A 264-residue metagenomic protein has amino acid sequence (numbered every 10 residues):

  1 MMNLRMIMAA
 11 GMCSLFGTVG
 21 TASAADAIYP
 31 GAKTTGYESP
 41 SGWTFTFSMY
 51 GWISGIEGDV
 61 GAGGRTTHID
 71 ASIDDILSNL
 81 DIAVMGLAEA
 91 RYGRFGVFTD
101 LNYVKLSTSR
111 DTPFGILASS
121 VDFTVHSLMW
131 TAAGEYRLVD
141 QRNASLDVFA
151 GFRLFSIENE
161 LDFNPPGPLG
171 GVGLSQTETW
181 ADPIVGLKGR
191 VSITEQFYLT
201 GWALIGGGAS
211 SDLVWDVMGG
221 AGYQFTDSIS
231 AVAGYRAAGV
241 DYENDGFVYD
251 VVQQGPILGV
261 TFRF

Functional and structural regions predicted by a protein language model:
M1-S41: Cleavable N-terminal export/targeting peptides
A25-D100, G259, R263: Short glycine/proline- and aromatic-enriched beta-strand/turn motifs that initiate or cap beta-hairpins
T46-Y50, F98-N102, F149-R153, W202-L204 (+1 more regions): Transmembrane beta-strands of outer-membrane beta-barrel proteins
F47-M49, G86-Y92, A132-Y136, A150-F152 (+4 more regions): Residues on the lipid-exposed face of transmembrane beta-strands in outer-membrane beta-barrel proteins
G55-D81, L101-M129, F155-W180, G208 (+1 more regions): Extracellular/periplasm-exposed beta-strand and loop segments of Gram-negative cell-envelope proteins, dominated by
R94-T99, R142-N143, E195-L199, S228-A231: Repeated loop/turn-to-beta-strand initiation elements of outer-membrane beta-barrel proteins
F197-D212, A237-A238: Transmembrane beta-strand segments that form the barrel wall of outer-membrane beta-barrel proteins
V217-F264: Predominantly the C-terminal beta-signal and adjacent terminal strand-loop region of outer-membrane beta-barrel
